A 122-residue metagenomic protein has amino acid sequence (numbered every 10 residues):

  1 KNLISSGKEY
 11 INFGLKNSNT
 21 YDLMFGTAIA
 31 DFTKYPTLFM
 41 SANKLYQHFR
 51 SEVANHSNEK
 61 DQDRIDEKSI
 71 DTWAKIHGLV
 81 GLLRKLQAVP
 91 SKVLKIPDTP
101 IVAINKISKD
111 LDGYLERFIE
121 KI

Functional and structural regions predicted by a protein language model:
K1-N19, K44, E59, K68-T72: Hydrophobic alpha-helical connector segments
N2, K34, D61-I65, P100: Residue-level recognition of alpha-helical structural elements
N12, N19-H48, V93-P97: Short secondary-structure transition hinges
S18-F25, V80-Q87: Short amphipathic alpha-helical interaction/hinge segments
K44-T72, K121-I122: Hydrophobic alpha-helical bundle segments that form small-molecule/ligand-binding pockets
Q47-N55, G81-I122: C-terminal peripheral helix-coil segments that are non-catalytic and often amphipathic
I70-H77, G81: Amphipathic alpha-helical core segments of compact helical bundles
